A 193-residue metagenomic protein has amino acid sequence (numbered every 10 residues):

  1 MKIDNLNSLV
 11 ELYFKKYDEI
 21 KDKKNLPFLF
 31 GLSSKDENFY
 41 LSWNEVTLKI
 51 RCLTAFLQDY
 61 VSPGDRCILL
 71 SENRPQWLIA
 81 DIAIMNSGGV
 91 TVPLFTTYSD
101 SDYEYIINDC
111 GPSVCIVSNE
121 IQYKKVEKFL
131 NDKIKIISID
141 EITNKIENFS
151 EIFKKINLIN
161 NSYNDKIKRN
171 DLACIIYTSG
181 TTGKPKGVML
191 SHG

Functional and structural regions predicted by a protein language model:
K2-L29, L48: A short N-terminal helical cap/helix-turn-helix that marks the beginning of AMP-binding/adenylate-forming
P27, K154-Y177, K184: Conserved pre-ATP/AMP-binding loop-to-beta segment of ANL
F28-R74, L78, I82, S99-E104 (+2 more regions): Conserved AMP-binding/adenylate-forming core of the ANL superfamily
F39-N44, A173-G193: Conserved AMP-binding A3 loop
C67, I84, C115, L172 (+1 more regions): Conserved S/T- and glycine-rich ATP-binding loop of Class I adenylate-forming
C67, T91-V92: A short hydrophobic/small-residue beta-strand
G88: Structured binding elements
T96-K128, I146: Conserved ATP-dependent adenylate/AMP-binding module captured primarily in the ANL superfamily
